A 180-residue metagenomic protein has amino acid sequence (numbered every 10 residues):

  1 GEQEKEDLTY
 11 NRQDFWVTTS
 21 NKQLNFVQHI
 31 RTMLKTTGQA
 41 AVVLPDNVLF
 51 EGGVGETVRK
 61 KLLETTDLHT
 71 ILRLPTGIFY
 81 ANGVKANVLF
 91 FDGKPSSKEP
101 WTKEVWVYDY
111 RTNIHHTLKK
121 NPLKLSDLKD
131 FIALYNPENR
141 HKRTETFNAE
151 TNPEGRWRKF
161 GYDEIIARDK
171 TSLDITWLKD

Functional and structural regions predicted by a protein language model:
G1-D180: A conserved structural/catalytic subdomain of Rossmann-like adenosyl-cofactor enzymes
